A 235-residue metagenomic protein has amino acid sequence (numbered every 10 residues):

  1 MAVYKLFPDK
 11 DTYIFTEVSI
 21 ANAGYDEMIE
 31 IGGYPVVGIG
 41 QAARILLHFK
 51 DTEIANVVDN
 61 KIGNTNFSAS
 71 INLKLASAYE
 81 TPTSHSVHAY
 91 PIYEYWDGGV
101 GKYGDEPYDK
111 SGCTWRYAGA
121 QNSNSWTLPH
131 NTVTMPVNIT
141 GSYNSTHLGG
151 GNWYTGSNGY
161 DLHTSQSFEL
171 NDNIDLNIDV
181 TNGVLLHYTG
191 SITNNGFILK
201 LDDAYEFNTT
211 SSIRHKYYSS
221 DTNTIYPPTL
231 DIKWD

Functional and structural regions predicted by a protein language model:
M1-D235: Secreted, disulfide-rich extracellular signaling modules
